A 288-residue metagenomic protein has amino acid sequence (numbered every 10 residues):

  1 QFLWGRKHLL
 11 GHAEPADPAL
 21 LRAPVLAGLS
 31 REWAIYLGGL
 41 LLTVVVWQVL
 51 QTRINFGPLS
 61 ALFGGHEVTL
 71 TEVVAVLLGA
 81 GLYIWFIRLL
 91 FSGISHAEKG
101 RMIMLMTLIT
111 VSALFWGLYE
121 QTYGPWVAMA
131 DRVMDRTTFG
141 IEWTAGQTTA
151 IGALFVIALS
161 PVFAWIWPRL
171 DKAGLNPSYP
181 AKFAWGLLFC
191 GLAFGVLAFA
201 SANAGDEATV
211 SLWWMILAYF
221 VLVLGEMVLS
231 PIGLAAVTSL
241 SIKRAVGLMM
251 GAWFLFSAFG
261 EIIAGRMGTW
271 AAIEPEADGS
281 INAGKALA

Functional and structural regions predicted by a protein language model:
Q1, M104, L108-G117, V127 (+1 more regions): Membrane-embedded alpha-helical bundles of multi-pass transporters/translocases, especially carrier/permease families
Q1-V127, D131-T137, W167-A173: Intracellular loop-helix junctions on the cytosolic face of multi-pass helical membrane proteins
